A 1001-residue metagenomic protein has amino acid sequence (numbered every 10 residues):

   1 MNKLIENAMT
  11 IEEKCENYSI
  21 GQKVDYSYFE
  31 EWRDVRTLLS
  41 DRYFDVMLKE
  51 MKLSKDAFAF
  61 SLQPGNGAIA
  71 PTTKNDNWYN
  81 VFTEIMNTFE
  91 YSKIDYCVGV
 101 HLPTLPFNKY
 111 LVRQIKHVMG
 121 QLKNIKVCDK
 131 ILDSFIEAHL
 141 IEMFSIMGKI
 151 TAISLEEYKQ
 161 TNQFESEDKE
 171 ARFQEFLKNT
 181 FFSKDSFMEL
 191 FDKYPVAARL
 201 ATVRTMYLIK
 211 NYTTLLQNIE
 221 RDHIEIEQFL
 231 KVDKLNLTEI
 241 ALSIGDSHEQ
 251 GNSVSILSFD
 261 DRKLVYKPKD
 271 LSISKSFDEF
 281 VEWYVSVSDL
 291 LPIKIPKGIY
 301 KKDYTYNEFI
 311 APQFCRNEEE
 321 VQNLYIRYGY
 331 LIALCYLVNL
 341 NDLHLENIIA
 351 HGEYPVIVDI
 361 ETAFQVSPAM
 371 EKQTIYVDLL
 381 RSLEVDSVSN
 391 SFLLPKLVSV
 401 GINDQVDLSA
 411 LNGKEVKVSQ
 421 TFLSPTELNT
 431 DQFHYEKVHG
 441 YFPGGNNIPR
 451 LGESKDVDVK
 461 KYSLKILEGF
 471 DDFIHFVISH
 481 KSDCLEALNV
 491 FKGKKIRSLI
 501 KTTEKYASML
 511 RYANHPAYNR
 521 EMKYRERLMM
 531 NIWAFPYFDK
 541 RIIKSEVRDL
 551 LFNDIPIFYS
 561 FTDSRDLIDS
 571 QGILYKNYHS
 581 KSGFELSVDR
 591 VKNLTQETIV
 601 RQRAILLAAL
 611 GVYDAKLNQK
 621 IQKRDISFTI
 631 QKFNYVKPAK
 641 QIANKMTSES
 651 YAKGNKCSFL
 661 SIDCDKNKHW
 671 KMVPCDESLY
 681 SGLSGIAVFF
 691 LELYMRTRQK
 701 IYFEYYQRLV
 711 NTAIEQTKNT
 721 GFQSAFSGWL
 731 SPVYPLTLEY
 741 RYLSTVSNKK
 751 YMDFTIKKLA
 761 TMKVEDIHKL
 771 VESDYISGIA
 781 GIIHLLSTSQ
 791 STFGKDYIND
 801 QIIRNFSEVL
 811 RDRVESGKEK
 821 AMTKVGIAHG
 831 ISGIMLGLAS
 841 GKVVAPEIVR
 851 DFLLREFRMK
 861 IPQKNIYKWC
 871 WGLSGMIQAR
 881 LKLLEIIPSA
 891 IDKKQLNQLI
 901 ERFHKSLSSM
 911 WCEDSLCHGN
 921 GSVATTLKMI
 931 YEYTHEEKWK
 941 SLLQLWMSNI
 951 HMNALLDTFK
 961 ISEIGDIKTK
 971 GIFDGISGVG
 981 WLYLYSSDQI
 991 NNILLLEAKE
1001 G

Functional and structural regions predicted by a protein language model:
M1-I153, Q163, E167, T180-L216 (+1 more regions): C-terminal catalytic region of ATP-dependent kinase domains
Q114-L340, Y354-V356: Conserved ATP-binding subdomain of kinase catalytic cores across diverse folds
G611-D676, S681, F689-E692, R696 (+1 more regions): Low-complexity, Ser/Thr/Pro/Gly-enriched N-terminal "stalk/linker" regions
R624-T629, S684-Q699, S731-V746, G781-K795 (+4 more regions): Well-ordered alpha-helical scaffold segments within catalytic/enzyme domains
P638-C657, I701-G721, V746-K769, Q801-A821 (+4 more regions): Long, well-ordered core segments of solenoidal/helical folds
D665-L683, I714-W729, V764-I779, S816-S832 (+3 more regions): Solvent-exposed loop and edge beta-strand segments that line ligand/cofactor-binding and catalytic clefts
E772-A845: Solenoidal tandem-repeat scaffolds enriched in leucines and small polar residues
S915-C917, T934-G1001: CBM-like carbohydrate-recognition segments
